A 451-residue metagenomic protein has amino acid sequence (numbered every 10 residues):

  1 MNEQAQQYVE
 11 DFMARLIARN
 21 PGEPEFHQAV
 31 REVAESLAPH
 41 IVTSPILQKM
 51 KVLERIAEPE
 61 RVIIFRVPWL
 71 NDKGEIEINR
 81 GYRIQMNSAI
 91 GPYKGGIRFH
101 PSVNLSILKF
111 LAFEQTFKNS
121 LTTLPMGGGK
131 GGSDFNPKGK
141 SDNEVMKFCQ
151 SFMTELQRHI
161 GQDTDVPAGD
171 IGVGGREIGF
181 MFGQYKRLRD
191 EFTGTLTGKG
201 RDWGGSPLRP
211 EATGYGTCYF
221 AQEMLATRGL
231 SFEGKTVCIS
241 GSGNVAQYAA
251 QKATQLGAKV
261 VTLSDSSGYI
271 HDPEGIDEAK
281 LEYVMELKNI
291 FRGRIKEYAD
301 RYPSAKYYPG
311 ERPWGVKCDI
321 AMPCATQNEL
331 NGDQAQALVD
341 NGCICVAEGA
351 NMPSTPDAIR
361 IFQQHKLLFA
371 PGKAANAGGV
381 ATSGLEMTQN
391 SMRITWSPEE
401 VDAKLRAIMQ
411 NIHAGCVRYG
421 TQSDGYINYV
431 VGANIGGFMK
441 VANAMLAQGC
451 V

Functional and structural regions predicted by a protein language model:
M1-L208, K440-C450: N-terminal ligand-binding/catalytic initiation module
N2-A29, M224, A337-V451: Adenosine-phosphate binding glycine-rich loop
E3, Q7, P21-Q28, E32 (+24 more regions): Conserved active-site and cofactor/substrate-binding residues in soluble primary-metabolism enzymes
V62, Y82-R83, P125, G132 (+9 more regions): Structural motif
L108-L111, M181, T217-L225, A249 (+3 more regions): Buried hydrophobic packing segments
F110, T164-A168, E191-L196, I239 (+6 more regions): General beta-strand structural signal in soluble alpha/beta enzymes
T197-G200, G205-K317: Glycine-rich phosphate/diphosphate-binding loop of Rossmann-like nucleotide-binding domains
G268-F369, A374: Rossmann-like adenosine-cofactor binding region
